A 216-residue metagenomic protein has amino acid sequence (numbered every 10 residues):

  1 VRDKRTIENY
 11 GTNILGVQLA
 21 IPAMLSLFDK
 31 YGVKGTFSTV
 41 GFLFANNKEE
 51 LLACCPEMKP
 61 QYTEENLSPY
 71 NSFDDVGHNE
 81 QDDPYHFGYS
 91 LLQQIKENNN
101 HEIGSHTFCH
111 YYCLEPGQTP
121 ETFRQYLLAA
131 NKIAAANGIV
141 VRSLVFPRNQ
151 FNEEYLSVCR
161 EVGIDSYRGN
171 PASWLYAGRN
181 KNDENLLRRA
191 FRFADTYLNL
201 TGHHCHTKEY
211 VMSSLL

Functional and structural regions predicted by a protein language model:
V1-S143, R148-L215: Catalytic alpha-helical scaffold of carbohydrate-active enzymes acting on polysaccharides/glycoconjugates
